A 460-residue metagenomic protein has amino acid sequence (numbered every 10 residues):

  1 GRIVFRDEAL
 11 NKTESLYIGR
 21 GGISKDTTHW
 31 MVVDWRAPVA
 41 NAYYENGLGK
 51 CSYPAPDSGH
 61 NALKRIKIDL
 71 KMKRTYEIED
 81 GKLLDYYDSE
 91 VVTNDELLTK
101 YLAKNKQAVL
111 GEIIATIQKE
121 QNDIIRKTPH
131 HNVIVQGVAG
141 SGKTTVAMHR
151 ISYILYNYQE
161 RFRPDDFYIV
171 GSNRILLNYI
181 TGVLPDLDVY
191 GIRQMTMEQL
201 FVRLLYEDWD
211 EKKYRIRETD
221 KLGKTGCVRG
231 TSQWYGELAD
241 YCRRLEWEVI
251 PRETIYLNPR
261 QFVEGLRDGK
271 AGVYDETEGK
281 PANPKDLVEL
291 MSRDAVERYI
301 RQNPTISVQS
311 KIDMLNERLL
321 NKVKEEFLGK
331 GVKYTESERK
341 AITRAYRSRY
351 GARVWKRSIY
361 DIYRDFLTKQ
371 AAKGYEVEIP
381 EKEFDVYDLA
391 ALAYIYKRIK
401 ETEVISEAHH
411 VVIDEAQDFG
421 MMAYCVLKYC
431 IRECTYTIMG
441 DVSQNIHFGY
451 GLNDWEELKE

Functional and structural regions predicted by a protein language model:
G1-I114, Q118, N122-R126: Extended, charged low-complexity regulatory segments
P129-V133: Pre-Walker A (Motif I) flank of P-loop NTPase domains
V135-G137: Hydrophobic anchor at the beta1->P-loop junction of P-loop NTPases
K143-T144: Conserved lysine of the Walker
A147-M148: Post-Walker A alpha-helix
S152, Q417-G420, S443-Q444: Catalytic acidic motif of RecA-like/P-loop NTPases
L155-V411, D418-V426, C434: Alpha-helical nucleic-acid-binding subdomain of P-loop helicases immediately C-terminal to the Walker A/P-loop
C430-E460: Conserved RecA-like helicase ATPase core segment that couples NTP binding/hydrolysis to strand translocation
